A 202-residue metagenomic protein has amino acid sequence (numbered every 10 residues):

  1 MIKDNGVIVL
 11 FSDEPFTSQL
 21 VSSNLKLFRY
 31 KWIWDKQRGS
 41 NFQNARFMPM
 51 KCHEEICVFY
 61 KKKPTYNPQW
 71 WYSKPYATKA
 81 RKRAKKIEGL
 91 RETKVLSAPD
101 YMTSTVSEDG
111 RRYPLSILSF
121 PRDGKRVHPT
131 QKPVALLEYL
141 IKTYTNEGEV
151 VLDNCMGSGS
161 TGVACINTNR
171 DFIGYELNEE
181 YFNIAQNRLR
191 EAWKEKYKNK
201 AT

Functional and structural regions predicted by a protein language model:
M1-G174, N178-I184, A192-E195: Core catalytic lobe of class I
L189-T202: Positively charged, low-complexity nucleic-acid-binding target-recognition regions
